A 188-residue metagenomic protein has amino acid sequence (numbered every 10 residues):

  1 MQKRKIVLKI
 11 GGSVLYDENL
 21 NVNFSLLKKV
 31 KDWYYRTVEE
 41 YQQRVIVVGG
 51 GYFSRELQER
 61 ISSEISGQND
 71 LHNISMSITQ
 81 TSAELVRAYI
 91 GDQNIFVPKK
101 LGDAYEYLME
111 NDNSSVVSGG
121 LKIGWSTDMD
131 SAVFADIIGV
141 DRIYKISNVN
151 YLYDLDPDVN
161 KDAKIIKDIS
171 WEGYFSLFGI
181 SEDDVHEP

Functional and structural regions predicted by a protein language model:
M1-V45: N-terminal glycine-/serine-/threonine-rich phosphate-binding loop
Q2-K5, I10, E40-Q43, Q93 (+3 more regions): Short coil/turn connectors at secondary-structure junctions
V7-G11, V47-V48, V117-G120, K145-I146: Short beta-strand segments
V14-Y16, G51-E56, Y151-Y153: Short, active-site-adjacent cap segments at secondary-structure transitions
N21-K29, Q42, V48, Y52-E56 (+5 more regions): Conserved active-site and cofactor/substrate-binding residues in soluble primary-metabolism enzymes
V30-W33, G102, D112-S115, L121-K122 (+1 more regions): Polyanion-binding loop/helix "lid" in catalytic or ligand-binding cores
Q58-D130, F134-I137: Ligand-binding beta-strand-loop-alpha-helix segment within the catalytic cores of soluble metabolic enzymes
F134-K164: Acidic, metal-binding active-site segment of PIN/NYN-like and related structure-specific nucleases
